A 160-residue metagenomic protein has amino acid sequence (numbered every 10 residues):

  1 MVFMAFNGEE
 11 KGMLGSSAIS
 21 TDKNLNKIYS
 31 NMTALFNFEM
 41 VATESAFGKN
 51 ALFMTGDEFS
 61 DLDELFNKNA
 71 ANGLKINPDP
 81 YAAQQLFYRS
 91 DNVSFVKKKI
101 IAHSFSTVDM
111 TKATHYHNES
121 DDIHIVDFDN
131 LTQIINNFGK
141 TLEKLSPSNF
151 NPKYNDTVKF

Functional and structural regions predicted by a protein language model:
M1, T107, K112-F160: His/Asp/Glu-rich mid-to-C-terminal helical/loop segments that flank catalytic regions of hydrolases
N7-D109: Metal-dependent peptidase/peptidase-like ectodomains
